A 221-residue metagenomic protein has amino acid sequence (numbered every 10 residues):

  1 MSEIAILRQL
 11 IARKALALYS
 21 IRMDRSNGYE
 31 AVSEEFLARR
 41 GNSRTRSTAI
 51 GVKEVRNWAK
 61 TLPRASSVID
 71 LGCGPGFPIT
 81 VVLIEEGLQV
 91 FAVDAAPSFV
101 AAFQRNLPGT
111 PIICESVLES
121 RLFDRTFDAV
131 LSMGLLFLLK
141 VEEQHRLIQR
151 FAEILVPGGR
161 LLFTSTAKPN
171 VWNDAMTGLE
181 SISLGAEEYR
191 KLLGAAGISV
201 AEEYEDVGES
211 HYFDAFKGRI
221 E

Functional and structural regions predicted by a protein language model:
S2-I6: Extreme N-terminal basic, low-complexity initiation segments that serve as generic localization/processing leaders
L7-P63, G74-L122, E142-R146, R150 (+1 more regions): Class I (Rossmann-like) S-adenosyl-L-methionine-dependent methyltransferase catalytic domain, capturing the SAM-binding
A65-S67: Nucleotide donor/acceptor-binding cores
L71: Conserved beta-strand/loop positions that form the S-adenosyl-L-methionine
T126: Short acidic/histidine-rich motifs immediately flanking catalytic phosphotransfer sites in two-component signaling
L131: A conserved beta-strand element that flanks and buttresses the S-adenosyl-L-methionine
G134-L135: Short catalytic micro-motifs in class I SAM-dependent methyltransferases
K140-V141, L155-V156: Helix-to-beta-strand junctions that scaffold the AdoMet/dcAdoMet cofactor pocket in Class I SAM-dependent enzymes
